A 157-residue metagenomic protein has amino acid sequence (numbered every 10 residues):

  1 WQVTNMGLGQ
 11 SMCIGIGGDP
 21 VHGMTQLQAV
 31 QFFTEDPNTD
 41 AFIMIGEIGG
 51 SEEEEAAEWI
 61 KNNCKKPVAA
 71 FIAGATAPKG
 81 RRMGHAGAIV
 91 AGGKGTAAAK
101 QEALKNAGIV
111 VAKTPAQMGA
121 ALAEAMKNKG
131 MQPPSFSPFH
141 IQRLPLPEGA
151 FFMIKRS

Functional and structural regions predicted by a protein language model:
W1-M131: Catalytic-core regions of core metabolic enzymes, especially those transforming organic acids/acyl-group intermediates
K129-S157: Positively charged N-terminal leader segments that act as targeting/secretion signals
